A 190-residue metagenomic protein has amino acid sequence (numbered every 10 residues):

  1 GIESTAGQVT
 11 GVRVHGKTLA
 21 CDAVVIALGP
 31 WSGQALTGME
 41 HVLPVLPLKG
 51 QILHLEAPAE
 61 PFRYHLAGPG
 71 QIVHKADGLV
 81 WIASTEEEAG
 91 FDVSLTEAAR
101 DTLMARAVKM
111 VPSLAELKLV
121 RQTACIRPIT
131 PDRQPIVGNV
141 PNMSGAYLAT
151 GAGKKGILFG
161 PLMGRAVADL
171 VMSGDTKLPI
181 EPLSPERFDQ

Functional and structural regions predicted by a protein language model:
G1-G11: A conserved short coil-to-beta-strand element within the FAD-binding core of flavoproteins
T5, A76, L162: Short, ordered coil/turn segments that flank beta-strands lining enzyme active or ligand-binding pockets
V9, I26, M163-V167: Conserved short hydrophobic patches within well-ordered secondary structure
T18-L19, A23-S144: Active-site substrate-recognition segment that forms the wall of the catalytic cavity or substrate channel
V111-Q190: C-terminal catalytic lobe of FAD-dependent flavoproteins
